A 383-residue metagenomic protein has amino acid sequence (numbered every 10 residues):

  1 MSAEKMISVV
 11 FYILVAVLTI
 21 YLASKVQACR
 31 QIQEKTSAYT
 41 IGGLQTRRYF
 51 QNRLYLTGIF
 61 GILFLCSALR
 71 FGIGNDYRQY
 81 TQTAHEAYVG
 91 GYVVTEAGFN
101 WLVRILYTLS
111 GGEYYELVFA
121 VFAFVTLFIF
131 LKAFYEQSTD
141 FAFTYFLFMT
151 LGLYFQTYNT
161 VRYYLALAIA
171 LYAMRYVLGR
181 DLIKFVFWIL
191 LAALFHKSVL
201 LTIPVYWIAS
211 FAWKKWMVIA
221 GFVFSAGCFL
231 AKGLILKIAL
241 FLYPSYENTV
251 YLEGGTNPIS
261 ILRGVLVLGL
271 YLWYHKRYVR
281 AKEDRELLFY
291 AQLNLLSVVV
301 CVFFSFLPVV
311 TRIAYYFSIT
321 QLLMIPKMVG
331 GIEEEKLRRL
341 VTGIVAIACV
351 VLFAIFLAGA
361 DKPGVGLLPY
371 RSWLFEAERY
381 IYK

Functional and structural regions predicted by a protein language model:
M1-K383: Terminal, non-globular segments
